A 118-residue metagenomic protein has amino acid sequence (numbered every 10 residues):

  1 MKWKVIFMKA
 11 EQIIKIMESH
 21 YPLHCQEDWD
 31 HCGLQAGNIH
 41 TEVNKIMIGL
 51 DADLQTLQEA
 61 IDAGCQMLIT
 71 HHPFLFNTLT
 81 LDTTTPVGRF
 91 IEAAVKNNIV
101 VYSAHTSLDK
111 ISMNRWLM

Functional and structural regions predicted by a protein language model:
M1-M118: Hydrophobic structural segments
